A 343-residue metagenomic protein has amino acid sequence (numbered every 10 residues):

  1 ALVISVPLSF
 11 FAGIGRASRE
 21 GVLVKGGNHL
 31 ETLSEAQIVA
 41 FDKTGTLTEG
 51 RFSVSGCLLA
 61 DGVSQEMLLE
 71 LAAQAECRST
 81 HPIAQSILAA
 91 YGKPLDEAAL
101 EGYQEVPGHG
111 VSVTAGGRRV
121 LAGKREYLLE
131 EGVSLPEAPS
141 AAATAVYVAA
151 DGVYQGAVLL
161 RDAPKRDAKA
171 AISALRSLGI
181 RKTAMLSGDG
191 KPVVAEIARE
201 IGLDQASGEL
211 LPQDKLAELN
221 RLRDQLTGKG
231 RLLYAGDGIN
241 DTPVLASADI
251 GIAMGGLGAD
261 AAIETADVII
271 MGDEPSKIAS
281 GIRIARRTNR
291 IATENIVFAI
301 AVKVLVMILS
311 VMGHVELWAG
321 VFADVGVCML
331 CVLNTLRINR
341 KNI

Functional and structural regions predicted by a protein language model:
A1-A75, V244: Conserved catalytic phosphorylation-site environment of P-type ATPases
V3, K25, M312-G326: Membrane-water interface of transmembrane alpha-helices in multipass transporters/channels
F11, D324, C328-I343: Membrane-helix cytosolic exit motif
V24, G117, T144-E294, V302: Conserved ATP-binding TGD loop and adjacent catalytic N/P-domain core of P-type ATPases
T32-E35, R290-V297: Internal alpha-helical transmembrane segments of multi-pass membrane proteins, especially GPCRs
T46-L47, Y154, M329: Hydrophobic "anchor" residues
V54-K182, K191, E200-L219: P-type ATPase nucleotide-binding
V304-V311, M329-V332: Alpha-helical transmembrane segments of multipass membrane proteins
